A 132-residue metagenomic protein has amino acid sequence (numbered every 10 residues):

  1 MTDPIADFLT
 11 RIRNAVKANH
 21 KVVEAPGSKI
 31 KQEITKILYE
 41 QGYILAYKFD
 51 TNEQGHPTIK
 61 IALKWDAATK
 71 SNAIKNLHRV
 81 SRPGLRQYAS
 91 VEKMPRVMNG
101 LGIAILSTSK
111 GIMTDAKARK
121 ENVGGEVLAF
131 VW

Functional and structural regions predicted by a protein language model:
M1-W132: Core subunits and conserved enzymes of cellular information-processing and envelope-translocation systems across
